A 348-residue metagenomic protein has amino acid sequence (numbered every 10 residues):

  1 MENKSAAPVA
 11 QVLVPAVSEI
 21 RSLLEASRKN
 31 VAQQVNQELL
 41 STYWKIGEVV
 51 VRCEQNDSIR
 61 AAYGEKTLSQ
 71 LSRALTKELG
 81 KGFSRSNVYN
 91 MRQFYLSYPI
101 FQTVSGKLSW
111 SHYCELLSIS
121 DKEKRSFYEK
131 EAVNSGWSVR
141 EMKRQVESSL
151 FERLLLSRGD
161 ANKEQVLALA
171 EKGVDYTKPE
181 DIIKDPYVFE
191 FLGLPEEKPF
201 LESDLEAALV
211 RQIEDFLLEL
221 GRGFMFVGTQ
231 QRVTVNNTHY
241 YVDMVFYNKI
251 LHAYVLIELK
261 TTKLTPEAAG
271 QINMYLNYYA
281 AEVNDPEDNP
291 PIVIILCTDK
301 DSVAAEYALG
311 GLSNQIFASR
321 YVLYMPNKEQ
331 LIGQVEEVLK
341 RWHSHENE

Functional and structural regions predicted by a protein language model:
M1-E348: Basic, low-complexity intrinsically disordered segments
